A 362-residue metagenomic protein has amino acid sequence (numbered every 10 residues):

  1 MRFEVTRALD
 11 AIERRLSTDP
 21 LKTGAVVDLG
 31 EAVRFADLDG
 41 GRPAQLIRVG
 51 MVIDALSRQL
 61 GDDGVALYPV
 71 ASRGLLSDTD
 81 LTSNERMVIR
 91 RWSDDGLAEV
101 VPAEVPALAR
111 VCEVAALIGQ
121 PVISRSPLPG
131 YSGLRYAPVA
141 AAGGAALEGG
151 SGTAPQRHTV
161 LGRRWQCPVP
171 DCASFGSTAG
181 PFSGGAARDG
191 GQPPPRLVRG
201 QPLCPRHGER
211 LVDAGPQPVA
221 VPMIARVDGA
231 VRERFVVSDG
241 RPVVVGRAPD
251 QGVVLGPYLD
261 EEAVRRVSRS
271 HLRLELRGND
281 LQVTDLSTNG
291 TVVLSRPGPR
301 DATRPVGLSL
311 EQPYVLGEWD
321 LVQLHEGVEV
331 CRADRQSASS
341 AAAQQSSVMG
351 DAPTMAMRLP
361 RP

Functional and structural regions predicted by a protein language model:
M1-N84: Domain-level signal for Mg2+-assisted phosphodiester chemistry and nucleotide/NA-binding surfaces in nucleic-acid
R34, L38, Y131-G133, L255: Short active-site loop/helix that positions an aromatic residue
V65-E209: Nuclease catalytic cores that cleave nucleic-acid phosphodiester bonds, predominantly acidic two-metal-ion
H207-V219: Short Cys/His-rich micro-motifs in 6-15 aa windows
Q217-S270: N-terminal beta-hairpin/loop module of FHA
V237-S238, L276-R277, D285: Generic beta-strand structural signal
V244, E275, D280-Q282, V292: General beta-strand recognition
V245, S287, V293-P362: C-terminal boundary/linker segments immediately following FHA domains
